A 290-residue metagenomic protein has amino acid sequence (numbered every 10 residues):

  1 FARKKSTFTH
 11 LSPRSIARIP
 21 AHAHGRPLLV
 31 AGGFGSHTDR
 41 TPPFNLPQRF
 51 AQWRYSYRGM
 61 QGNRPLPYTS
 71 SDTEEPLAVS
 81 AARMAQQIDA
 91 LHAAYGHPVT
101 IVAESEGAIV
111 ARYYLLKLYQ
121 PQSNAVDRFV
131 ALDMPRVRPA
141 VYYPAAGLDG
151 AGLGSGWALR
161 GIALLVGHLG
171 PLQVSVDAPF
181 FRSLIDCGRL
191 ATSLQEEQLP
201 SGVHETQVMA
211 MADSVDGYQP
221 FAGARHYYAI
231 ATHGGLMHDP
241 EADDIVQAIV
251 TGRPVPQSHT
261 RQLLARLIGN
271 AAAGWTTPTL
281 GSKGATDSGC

Functional and structural regions predicted by a protein language model:
F1-V102, E106-C290: Lipid deacylating catalytic domains
